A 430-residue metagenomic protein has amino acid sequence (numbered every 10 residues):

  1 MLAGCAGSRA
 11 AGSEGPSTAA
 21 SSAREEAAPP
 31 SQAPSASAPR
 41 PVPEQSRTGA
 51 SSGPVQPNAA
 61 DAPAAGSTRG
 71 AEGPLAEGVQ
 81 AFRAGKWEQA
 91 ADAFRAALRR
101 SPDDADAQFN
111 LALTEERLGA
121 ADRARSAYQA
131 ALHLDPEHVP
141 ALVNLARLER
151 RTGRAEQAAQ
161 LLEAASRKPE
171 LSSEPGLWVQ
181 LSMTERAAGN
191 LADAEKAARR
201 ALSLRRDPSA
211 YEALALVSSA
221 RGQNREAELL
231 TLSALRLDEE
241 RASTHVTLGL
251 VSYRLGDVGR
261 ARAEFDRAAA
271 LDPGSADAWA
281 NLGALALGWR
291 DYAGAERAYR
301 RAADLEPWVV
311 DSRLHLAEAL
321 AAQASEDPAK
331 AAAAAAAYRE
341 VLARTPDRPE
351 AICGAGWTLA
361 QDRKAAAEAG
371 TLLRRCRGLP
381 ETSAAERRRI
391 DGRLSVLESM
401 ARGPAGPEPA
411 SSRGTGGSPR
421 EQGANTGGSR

Functional and structural regions predicted by a protein language model:
A6-R9: Bacterial signal peptide processing site
N58, A62, A322, C353-R430: Terminal, low-structured helical/coil segments at or just beyond the last alpha-helical repeat
R69-D103, L113, R117, G176 (+5 more regions): Alpha-helical segment of the N-proximal tetratricopeptide repeat
A71-E72, A105-D106, V139-P140, S172-G176 (+6 more regions): Helix-start (N-cap) detector for alpha-helical repeat units in TPR-like alpha-solenoids, especially tetratricopeptide
V79, L113, R147, M183 (+7 more regions): Residue-level recognition of tetratricopeptide repeat
A84-A93, R117-A130, T152-A164, A187-R200 (+5 more regions): Structural signature of tandem alpha-helical TPR/SEL1-like repeats, specifically the intra-repeat loop/turn
R100, L134, R167-E170, S203-L204 (+5 more regions): Structural marker of alpha-solenoid helical repeat scaffolds
N110, N144, W178-Q180, A213 (+6 more regions): Canonical tetratricopeptide repeat
